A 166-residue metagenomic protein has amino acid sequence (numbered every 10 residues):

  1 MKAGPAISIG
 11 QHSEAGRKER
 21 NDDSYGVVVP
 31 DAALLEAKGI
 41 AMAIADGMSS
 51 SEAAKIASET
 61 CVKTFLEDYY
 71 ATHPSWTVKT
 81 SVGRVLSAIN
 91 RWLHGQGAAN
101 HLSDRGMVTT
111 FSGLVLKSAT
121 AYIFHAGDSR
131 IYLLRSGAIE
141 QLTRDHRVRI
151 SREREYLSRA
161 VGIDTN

Functional and structural regions predicted by a protein language model:
M1-N166: PP2C/PPM-type serine/threonine phosphatase catalytic domain
